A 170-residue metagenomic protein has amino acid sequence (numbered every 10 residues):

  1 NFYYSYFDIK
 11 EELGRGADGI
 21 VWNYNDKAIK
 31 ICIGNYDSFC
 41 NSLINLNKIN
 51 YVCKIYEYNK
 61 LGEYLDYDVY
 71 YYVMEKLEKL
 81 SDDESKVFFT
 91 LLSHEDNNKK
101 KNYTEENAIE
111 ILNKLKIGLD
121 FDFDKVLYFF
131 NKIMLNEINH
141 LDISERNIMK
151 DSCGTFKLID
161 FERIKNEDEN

Functional and structural regions predicted by a protein language model:
N1-K10, K116: Juxta-kinase regulatory segment immediately upstream of eukaryotic protein kinase catalytic domains
I9-L65: ATP-binding glycine-rich loop module of kinase domains
W22-D26, K76, D151: Active-site beta-strand termini and strand-to-loop segments that position acidic
A28-N35, E75-L77, D160-E162: Active-site ExK catalytic segment of metal-dependent nucleases
Y51-F123: Conserved structural core of kinase catalytic domains
Y128-I138: Protein kinase catalytic-loop region centered on the HRD/HxD motif
N139-N170: Catalytic activation segment of kinase domains across protein kinase-like and atypical kinase folds
